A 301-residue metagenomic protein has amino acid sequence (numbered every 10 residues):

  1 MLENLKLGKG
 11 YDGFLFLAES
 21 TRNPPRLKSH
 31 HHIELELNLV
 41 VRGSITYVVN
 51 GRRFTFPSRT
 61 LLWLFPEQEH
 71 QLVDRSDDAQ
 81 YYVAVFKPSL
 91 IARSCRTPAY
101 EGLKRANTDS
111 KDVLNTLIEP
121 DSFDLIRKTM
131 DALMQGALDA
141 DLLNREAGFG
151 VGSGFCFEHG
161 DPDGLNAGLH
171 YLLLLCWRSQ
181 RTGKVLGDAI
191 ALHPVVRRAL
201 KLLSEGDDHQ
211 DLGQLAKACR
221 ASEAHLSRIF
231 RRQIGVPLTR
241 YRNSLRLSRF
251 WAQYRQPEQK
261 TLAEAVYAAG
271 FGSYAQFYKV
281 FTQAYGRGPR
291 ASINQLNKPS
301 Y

Functional and structural regions predicted by a protein language model:
M1-A18, E69-S153: A hydrophobic/aromatic-rich effector-binding and dimerization subdomain of bacterial HTH-type transcriptional regulators
M1-T60, P299-S300: Generic protein-terminus/edge-of-domain signal
G43, L125-L143, V195-G206, R249-P257: Solvent-exposed, amphipathic alpha-helical segments
R59, H225-L226, F230, Q276-F277 (+1 more regions): Short hydrophobic/aromatic patch on the recognition helix
D112-D121, L138-C219, R232-S244: Short, Lys/Arg-enriched, Trp-marked, Pro/Gly-tolerant hinge/linker segments that flank
R197-E205, H209-Q214, R232-S273, N294-Y301: Terminal helix-turn-helix DNA-binding modules in bacterial transcription factors
